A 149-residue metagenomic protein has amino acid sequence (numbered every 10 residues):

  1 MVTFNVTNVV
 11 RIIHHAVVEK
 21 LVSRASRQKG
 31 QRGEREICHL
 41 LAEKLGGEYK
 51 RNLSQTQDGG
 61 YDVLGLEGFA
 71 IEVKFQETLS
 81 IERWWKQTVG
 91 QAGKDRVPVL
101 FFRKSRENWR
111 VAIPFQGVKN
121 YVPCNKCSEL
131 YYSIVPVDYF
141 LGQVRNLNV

Functional and structural regions predicted by a protein language model:
V2-V149: Catalytic phosphate/metal-binding cores of nucleic-acid and nucleotide-processing enzymes, i.e., regions that mediate
